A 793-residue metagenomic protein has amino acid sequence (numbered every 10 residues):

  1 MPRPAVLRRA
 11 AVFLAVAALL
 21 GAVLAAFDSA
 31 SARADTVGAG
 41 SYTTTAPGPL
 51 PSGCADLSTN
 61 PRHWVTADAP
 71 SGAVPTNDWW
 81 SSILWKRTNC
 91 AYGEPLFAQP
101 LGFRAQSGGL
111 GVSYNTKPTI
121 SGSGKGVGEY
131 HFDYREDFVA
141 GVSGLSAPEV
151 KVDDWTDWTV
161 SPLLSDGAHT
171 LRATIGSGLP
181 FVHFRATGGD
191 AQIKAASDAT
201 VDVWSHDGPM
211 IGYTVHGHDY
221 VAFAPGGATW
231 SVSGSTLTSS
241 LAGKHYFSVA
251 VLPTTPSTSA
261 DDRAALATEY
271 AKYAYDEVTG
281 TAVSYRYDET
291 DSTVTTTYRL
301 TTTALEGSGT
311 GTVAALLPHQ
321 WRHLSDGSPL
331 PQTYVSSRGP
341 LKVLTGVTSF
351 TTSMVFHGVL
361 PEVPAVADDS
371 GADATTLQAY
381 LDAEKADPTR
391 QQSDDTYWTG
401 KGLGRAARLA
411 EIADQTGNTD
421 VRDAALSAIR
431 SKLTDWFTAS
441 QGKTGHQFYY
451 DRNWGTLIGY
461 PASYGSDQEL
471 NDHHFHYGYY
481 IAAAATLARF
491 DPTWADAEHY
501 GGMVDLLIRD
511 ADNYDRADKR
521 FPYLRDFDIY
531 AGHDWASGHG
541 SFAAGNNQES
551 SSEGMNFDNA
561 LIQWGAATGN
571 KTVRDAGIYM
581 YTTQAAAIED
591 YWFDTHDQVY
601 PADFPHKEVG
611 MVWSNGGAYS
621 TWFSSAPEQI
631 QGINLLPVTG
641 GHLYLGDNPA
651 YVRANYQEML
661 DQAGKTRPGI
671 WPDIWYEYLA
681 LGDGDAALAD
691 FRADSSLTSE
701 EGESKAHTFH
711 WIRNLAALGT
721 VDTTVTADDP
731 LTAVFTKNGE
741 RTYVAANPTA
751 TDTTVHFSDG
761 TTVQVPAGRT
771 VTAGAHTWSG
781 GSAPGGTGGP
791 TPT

Functional and structural regions predicted by a protein language model:
M1-A34, T793: Secretory targeting and sorting signals
A22-F27, R33-P461, D467-H474, Y514 (+4 more regions): Ser/Thr/Asn(+Pro)-rich, low-complexity disordered segments
S393-A413, D467-V504, S550-G554, D558: Aromatic-rich carbohydrate-recognition surfaces in CAZymes
D423-S427, E498-G502, D575: Short sequence/structural elements of tandem HEAT/ARM alpha-solenoid repeats
V504-A511: Extended, hydrophobic alpha-helical segments in both membrane/secreted and soluble proteins
L506, S551-Q584: Active-site neighborhood of glycoside hydrolase catalytic domains
Y530-H539: Alpha-solenoid helical repeat scaffolds
A543-G545: Catalytic cores of eukaryotic secretory-pathway lumenal/extracellular enzymes that build and remodel glycoconjugates
